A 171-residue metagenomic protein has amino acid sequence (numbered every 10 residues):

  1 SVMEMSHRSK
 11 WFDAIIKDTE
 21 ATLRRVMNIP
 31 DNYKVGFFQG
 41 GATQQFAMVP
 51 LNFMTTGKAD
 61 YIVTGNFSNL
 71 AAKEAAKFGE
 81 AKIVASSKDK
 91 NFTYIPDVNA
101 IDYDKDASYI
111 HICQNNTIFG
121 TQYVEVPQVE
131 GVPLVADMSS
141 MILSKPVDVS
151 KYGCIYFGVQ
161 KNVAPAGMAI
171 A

Functional and structural regions predicted by a protein language model:
V2-M48, N52, G65-N66, K73-E74: Conserved N-terminal alpha-helix of the aminotransferase class I/II PLP-enzyme fold
P30, K105, S150: Structured loop/turn residues at beta-strand edges in well-structured enzyme cores
Y33-V35, G57-D60, G131-P133: Short active-site oxyanion
T43-S108: PLP-dependent aminotransferase-like
I62-V63, C113, F157-V159: Short beta-strand->loop
L70-A72, N91-P96, L143-V147, A164-A169: Short, charged, surface-exposed secondary-structure boundary motifs
A75, S86-I142, C154: Active-site phosphate-binding strand-loop segment of PLP-dependent enzymes
K151-A171: Active-site PLP attachment segment
